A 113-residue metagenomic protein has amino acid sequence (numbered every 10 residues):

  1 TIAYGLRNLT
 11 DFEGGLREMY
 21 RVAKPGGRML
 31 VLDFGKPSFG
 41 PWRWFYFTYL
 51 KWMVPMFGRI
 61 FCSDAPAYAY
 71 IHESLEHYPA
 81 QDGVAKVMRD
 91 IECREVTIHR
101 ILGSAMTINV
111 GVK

Functional and structural regions predicted by a protein language model:
T1-F12, G35: A short SAM/SAH-binding and catalytic strip from SAM-dependent methyltransferases
R7-D11, E76-P79, M106: Residue-level signal for the nucleotide or nucleotide-sugar donor/cofactor binding architecture
T10, K24, K113: Short conserved AdoMet
F12, G40-P41, I108: Short glycine-/acidic-enriched loop or helix-start segments at secondary-structure transitions that form or flank
E13-R28: A short glycine-rich, Lys/Arg-flanked "PGG" loop and its adjoining helix->strand segment in the class I
L32-I91, T97: C-terminal alpha-helical "lid/dimerization" subdomain adjacent to the S-adenosyl-L-methionine
V87-K113: C-terminal lobe and adjacent flexible extensions of AdoMet/dcAdoMet transferase-like proteins
